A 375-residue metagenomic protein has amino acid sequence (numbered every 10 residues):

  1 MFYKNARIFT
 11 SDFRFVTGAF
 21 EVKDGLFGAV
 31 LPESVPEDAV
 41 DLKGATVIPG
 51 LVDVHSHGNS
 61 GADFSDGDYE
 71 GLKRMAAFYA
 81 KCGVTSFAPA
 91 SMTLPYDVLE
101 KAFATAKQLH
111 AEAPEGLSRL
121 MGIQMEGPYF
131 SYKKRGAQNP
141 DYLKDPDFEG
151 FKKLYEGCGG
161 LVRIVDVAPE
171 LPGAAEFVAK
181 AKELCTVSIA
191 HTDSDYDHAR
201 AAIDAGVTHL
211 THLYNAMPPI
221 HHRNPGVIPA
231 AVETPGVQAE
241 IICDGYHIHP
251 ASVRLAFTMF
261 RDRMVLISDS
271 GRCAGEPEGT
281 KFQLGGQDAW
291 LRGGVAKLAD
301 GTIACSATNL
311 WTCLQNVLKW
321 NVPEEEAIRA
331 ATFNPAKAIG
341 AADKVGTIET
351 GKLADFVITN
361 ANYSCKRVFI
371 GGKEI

Functional and structural regions predicted by a protein language model:
M1-S34, F369, E374: N-terminal metal-binding scaffold of metallo-dependent hydrolase/deaminase domains
M1-Y3, S34-K73, A77: Replace "His-x-His-based motif
G44, M125, A181, L210 (+2 more regions): Conserved, mostly hydrophobic/aromatic
H57, K73-A102, L117-S131, C158-E170 (+4 more regions): Divalent metal-dependent hydrolysis catalytic cores, especially in the metallo-beta-lactamase
A77-A88, Y132-G159, I203-L213, N224 (+2 more regions): Active-site gating loops and adjacent loop-to-helix segments of metal-dependent hydrolytic enzymes
F103-E126, K133-Y196: Metal-dependent enolase-superfamily TIM-barrel catalytic cores that perform enediolate-based chemistry
E156-P277: Active-site core of metal-dependent hydrolases
P229-A239, F257-S268, A274-T359: His/Asp/Glu-enriched, well-ordered alpha-helical/loop segment that forms or immediately abuts the divalent-metal
